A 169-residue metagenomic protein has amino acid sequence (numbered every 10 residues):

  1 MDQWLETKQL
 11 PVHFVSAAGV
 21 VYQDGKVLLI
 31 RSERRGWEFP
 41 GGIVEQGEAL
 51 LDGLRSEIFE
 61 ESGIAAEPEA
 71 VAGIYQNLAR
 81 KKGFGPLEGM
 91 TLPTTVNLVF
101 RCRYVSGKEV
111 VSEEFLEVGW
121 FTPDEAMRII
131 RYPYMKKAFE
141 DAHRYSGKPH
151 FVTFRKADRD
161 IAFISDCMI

Functional and structural regions predicted by a protein language model:
M1-A18, D24, M90: Acidic, metal-coordinating catalytic segment for phosphate/diphosphate chemistry, firing primarily on the Nudix
F14, Y22, R34, A66 (+1 more regions): Short connector loops at helix/strand junctions that flank enzyme active sites, especially segments positioning acidic
V21, V99-R103, W120-T122: Short, well-ordered beta-strand micro-motif
Q23-E60: Conserved Nudix-box catalytic region and its N-terminal flanking loop in Nudix hydrolases and closely related
W37, E113-I169: Nudix hydrolase/Nudix homology domain
A65-I74: A short coil-to-beta-strand element that immediately follows conserved catalytic motifs
A79-K108: Active-site-adjacent beta-strand/loop module that shapes the phosphate/pyrophosphate-binding cleft
